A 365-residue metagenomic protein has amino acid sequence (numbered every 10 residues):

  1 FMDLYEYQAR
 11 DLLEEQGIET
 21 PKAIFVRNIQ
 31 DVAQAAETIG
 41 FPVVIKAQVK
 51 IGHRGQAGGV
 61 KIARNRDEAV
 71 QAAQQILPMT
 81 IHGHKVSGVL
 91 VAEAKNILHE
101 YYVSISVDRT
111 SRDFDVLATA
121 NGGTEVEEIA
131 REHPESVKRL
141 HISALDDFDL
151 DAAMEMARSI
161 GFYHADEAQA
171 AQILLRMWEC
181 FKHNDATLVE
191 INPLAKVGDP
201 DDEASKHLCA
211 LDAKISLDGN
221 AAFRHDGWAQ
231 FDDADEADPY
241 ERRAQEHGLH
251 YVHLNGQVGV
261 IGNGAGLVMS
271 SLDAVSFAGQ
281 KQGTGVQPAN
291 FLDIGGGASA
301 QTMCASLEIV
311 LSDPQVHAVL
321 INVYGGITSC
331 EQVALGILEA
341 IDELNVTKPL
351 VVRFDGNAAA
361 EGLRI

Functional and structural regions predicted by a protein language model:
F1-I191, A195-I321, E331-V333, L338 (+3 more regions): ATP-dependent carboxylate/acyl-activation modules
Y324-T328: Glycine-rich, proline-tolerant flexible connector loops at the mouths of alpha/beta enzymes
P349-D355: Short internal beta-strands
